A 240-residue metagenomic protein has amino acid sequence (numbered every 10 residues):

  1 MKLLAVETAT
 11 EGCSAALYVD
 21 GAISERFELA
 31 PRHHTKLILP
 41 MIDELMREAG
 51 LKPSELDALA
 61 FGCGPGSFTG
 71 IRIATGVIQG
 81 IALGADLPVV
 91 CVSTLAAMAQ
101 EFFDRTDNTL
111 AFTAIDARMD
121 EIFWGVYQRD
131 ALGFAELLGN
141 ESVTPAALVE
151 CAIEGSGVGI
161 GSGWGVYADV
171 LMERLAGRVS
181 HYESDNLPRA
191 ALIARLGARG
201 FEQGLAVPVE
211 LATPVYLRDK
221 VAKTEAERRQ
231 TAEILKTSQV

Functional and structural regions predicted by a protein language model:
M1-C63: N-terminal beta-alpha supersecondary unit
T8-T10, A114-D120, E210: A short acidic Gly-Thr/Ser loop motif
H33, P88-P188, E202, Y216 (+2 more regions): Surface "functional belts" at beta-alpha junctions
R47-S54, A82-V92, T106: Phosphate-handling active-site elements
G62-T94: DPxDG-like acidic metal-binding loop motif
R195-L205: Internal hydrophobic alpha-helix adjacent to the cofactor/substrate pocket in enzyme cavities
P208, T213-V240: Acidic two-metal-ion nuclease catalytic site recognized across multiple nuclease folds, prominently DnaQ/RNase D-T
